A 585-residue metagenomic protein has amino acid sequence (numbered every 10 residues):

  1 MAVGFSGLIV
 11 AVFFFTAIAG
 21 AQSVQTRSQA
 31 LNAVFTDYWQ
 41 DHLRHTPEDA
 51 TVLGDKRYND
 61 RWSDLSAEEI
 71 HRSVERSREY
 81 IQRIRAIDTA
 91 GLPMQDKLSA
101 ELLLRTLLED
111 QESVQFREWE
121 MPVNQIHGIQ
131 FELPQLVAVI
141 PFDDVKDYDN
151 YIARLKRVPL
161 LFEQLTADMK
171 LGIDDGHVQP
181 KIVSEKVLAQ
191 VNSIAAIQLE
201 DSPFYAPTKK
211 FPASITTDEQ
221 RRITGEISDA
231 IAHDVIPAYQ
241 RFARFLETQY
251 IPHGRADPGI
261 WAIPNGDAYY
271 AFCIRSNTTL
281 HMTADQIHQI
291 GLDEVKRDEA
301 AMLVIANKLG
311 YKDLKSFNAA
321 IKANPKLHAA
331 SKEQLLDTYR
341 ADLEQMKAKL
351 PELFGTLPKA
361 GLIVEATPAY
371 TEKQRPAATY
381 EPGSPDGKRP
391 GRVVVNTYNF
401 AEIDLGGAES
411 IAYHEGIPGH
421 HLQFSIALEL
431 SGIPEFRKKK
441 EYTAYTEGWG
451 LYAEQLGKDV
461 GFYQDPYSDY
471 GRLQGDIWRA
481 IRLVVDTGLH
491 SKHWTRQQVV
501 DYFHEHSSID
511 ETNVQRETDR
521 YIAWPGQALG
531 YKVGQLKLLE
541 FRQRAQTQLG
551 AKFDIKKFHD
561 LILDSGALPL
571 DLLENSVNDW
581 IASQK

Functional and structural regions predicted by a protein language model:
G4-A17: Bacterial N-terminal signal peptides
A21-K585: N-terminal maturation segment of proteins
